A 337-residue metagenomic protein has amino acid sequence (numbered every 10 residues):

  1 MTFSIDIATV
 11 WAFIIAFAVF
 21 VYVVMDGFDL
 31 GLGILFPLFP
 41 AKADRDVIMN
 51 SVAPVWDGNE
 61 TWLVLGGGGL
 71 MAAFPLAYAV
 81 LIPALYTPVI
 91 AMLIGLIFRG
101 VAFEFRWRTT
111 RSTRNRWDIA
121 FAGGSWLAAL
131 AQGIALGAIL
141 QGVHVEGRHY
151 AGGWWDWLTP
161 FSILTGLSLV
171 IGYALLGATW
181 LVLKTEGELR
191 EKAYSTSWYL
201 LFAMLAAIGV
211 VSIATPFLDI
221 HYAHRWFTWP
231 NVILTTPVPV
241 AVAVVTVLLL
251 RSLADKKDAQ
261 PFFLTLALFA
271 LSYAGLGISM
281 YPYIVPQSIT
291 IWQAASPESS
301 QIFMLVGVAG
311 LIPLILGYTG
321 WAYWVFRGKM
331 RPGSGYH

Functional and structural regions predicted by a protein language model:
M1-F13, M71-Y86, L140-P160: Helix-coil boundary and interhelical linker segments in multi-pass alpha-helical membrane proteins
M1-G58, V64-G67: N-terminal signal-anchor module of multipass membrane proteins
W11-Y22, I82-I94, A122-W126, D156-V170 (+2 more regions): Alpha-helical transmembrane segments
L30-P54, A72-V80, E104-N115, G177-T196 (+4 more regions): Juxtamembrane membrane-water interface segments of multi-pass membrane proteins, especially cytoplasmic-side
V55-L127, E146, Y222-I233: Membrane-interface helix-loop-helix modules in multi-pass inner-membrane proteins
F105-K257: Long, contiguous internal "core" modules enriched in hydrophobic/ aromatic residues
F262-A270: Central hydrophobic cores of alpha-helical transmembrane segments in multi-pass integral membrane proteins
V285-M304: Short, membrane-exposed interhelical loops at transmembrane-helix boundaries
